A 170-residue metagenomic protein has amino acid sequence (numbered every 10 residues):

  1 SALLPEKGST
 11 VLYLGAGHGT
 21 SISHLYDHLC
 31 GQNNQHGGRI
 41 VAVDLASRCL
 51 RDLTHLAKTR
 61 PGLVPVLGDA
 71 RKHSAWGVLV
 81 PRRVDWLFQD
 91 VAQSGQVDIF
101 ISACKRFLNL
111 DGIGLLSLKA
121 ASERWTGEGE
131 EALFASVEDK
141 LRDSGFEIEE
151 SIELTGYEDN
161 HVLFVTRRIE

Functional and structural regions predicted by a protein language model:
S1-E6, V80-P81: Glycine-rich helix-loop-beta junction characteristic of Rossmann-like nucleotide cofactor-binding loops
E6-G19: Conserved class I S-adenosyl-L-methionine
S9, G38, G112: Glycine-centered, small-residue-biased loops immediately flanking beta-strands in adenine/cofactor-binding cores
H18-Q35: Conserved SAM-binding loop of SAM-dependent methyltransferases across substrates and taxa, primarily the Class I
H24-H28, I99-C104: A short acidic, amphipathic alpha-helical/loop segment
H36-D44: Conserved SAM-binding motif I beta-strand of class I
V43-Q96: S-adenosyl-L-methionine
R51-H55, I101-I169: C-terminal substrate-binding/active-site "lid" region of AdoMet-derived donor-dependent transferases
